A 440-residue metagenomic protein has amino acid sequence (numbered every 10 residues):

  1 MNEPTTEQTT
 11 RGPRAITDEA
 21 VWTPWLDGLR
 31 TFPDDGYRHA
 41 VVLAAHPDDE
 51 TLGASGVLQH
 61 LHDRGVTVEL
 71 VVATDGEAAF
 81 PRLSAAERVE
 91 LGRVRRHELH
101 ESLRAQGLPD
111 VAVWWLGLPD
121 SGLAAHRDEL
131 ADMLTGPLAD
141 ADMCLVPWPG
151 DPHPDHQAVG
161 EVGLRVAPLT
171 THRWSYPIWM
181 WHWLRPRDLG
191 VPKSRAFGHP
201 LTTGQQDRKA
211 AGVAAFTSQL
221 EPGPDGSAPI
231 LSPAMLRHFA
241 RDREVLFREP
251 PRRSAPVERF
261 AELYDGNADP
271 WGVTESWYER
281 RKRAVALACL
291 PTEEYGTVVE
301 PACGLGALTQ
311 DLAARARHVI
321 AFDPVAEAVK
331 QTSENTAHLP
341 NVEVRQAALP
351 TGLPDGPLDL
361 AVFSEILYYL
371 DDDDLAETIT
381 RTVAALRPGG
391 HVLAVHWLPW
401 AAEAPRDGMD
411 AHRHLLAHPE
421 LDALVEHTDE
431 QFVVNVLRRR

Functional and structural regions predicted by a protein language model:
N2-S175, A211-A215, S227, A234 (+1 more regions): Active-site beta-strand->loop->alpha-helix modules in alpha/beta enzyme cores, enriched in Gly/His/Asp(Glu)
R253-L290: Conserved class I S-adenosyl-L-methionine
Y295-G304: Conserved class I S-adenosyl-L-methionine
A307, R317-L349: Class I SAM-dependent methyltransferase SAM/SAH-binding core
P354-A361: A short acidic, Gly/Pro-enriched loop at the edge of an enzyme's catalytic core that lines a small-molecule cofactor
L370-R381: A short, conserved alpha-helix within the catalytic core of class I
G389-H396: Conserved beta-strand signature within the Rossmann-like core of class I S-adenosyl-L-methionine
R406-H427: Conserved Class I S-adenosyl-L-methionine
